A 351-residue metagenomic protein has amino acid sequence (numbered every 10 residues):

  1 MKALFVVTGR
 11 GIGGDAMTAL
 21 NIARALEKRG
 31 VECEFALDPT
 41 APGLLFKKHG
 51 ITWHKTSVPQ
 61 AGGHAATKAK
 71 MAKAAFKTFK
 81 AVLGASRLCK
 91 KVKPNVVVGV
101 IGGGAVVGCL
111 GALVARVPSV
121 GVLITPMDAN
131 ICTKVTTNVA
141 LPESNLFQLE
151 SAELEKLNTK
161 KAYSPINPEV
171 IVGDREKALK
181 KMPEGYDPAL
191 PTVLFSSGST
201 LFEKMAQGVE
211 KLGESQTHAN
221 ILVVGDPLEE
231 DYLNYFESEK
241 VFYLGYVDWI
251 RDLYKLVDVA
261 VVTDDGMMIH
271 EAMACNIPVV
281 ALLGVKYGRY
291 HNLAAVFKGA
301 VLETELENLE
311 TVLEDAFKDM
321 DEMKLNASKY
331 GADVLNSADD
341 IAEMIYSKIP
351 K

Functional and structural regions predicted by a protein language model:
M1-K2, V172-L194: Nucleotide-sugar donor-binding and catalytic loop/hinge architecture of NDP-sugar-dependent glycosyltransferases
F5-I12, A25-K77, K240-F242, L306: Conserved nucleotide-sugar phosphate-binding/catalytic loop shared by glycosyltransferases and other
P94-V96, K255-D264: Acidic donor-binding loop of glycosyltransferase active sites
V114-K177: Active-site-proximal region of nucleotide-activated glycan assembly enzymes, centered on histidine/acidic-rich loops
Y186-K255: Donor-nucleotide binding loops and adjacent catalytic segments primarily of GT-B fold Leloir glycosyltransferases
I269, M273-T311: Catalytic binding pocket for nucleotide-activated donors in carbohydrate/polymer assembly enzymes
V312-Y330, K351: Conserved donor-nucleotide binding/catalytic region of nucleotide-linked donor-dependent transferases
D321, A332-K351: C-terminal alpha-helical cap of glycosyltransferases
